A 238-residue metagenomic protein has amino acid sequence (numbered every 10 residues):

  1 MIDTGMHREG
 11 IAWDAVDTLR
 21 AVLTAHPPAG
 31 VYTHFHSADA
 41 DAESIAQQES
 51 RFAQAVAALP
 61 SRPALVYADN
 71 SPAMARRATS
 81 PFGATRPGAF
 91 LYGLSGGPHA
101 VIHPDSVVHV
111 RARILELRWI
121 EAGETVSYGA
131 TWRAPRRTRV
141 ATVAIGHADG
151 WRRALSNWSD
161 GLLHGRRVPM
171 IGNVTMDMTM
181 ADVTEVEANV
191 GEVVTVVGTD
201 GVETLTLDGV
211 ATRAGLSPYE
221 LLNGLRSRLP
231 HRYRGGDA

Functional and structural regions predicted by a protein language model:
M1-E121: Active-site loop/helix belt of alpha/beta enzymes
W119-A238: C-terminal accessory subdomain/extension
